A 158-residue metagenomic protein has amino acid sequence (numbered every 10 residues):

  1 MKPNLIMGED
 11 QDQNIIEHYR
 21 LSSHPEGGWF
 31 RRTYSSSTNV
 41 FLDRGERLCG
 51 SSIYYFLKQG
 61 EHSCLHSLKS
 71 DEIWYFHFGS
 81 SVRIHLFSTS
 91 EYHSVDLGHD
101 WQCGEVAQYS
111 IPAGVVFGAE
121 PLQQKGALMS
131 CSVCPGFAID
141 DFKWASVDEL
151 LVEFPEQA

Functional and structural regions predicted by a protein language model:
K2-Y109, Q124-G126, C131, P135-A158: Non-catalytic, conserved peripheral segments adjacent to functional cores
P112-V115: Extracellular beta-helix/beta-solenoid repeat scaffolds
A119-P121: Exposed beta-sheet edge/beta-hairpin loop segments within beta-rich domains
